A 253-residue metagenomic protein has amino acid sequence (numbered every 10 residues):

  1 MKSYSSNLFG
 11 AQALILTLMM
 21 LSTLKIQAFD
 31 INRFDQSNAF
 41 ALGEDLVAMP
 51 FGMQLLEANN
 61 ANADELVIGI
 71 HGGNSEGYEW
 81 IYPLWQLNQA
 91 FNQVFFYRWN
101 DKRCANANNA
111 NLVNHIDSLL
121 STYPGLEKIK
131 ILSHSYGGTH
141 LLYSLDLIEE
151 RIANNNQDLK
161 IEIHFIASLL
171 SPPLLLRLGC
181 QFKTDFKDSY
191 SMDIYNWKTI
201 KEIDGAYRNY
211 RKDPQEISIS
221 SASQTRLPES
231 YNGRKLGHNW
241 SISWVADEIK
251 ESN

Functional and structural regions predicted by a protein language model:
K2-L14: Bacterial N-terminal signal peptides that target proteins for export
I15-L16, I26: Cleavable N-terminal signal peptides
L16, S75, G138, I242: Alpha-helical and His/Cys-centered functional microenvironments
F29-E127: Active-site catalytic motif of lipid deacylating hydrolases and related acyltransferases
W99-K102, N106-D204: Serine-dependent carboxylesterase/thioesterase catalytic core of lipase-like alpha/beta-hydrolase/SGNH enzymes
K183-N253: C-terminal catalytic-base region of ester-bond hydrolases, centering on the histidine of the charge-relay
